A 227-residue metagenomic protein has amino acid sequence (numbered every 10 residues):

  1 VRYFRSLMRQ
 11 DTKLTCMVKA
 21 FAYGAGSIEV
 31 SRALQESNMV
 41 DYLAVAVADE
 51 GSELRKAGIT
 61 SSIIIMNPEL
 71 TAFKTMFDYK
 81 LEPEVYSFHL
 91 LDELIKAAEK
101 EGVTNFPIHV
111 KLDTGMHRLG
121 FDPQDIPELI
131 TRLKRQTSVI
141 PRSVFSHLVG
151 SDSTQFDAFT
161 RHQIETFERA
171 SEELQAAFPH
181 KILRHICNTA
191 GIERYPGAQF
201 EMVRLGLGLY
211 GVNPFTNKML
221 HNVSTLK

Functional and structural regions predicted by a protein language model:
V1-R5: Positively charged, low-complexity intrinsically disordered leader regions
R9-H185: Active-site-proximal beta-alpha core segment in soluble small-molecule metabolic enzymes
D157-K227: Anionic-ligand-binding alpha/beta catalytic cores of soluble enzymes and soluble regulatory domains that recognize
